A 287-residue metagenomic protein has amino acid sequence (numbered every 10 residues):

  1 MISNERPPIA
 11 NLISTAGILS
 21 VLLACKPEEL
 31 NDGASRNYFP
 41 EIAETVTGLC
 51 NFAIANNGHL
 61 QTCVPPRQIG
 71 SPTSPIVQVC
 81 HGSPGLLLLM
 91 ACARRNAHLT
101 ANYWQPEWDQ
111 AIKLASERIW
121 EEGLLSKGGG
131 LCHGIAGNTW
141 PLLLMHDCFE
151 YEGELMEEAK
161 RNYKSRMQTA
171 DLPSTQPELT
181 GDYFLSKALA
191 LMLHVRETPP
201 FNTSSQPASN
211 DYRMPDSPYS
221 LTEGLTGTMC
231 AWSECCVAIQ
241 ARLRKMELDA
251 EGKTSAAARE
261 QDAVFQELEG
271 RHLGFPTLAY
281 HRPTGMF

Functional and structural regions predicted by a protein language model:
M1, F39-Q61, E107-S126, Y183-Q206: Long, well-ordered core segments of solenoidal/helical folds
M1-A16, S20, T45, N56-Q68 (+6 more regions): Extracytoplasmic soluble-region selector
E5-L12, D32, R36-F39, T73-S83 (+5 more regions): Alpha-solenoid helical-repeat scaffolds
I9-K26, S74-C92, G130-D147, S220-C236: Well-ordered alpha-helical segments within folded domains of soluble proteins
A16-P75, H81-S83, L89-M90: Acidic, glycine-rich loop-and-beta core segments that form the ion-binding/anion-interacting portion of active sites
E28, C92, N96, L114 (+1 more regions): Terminal, non-catalytic domain-edge segments
P66-P75, T100, E117-L131, T203-S217: Acidic, serine/threonine- and proline-rich low-complexity regulatory regions
